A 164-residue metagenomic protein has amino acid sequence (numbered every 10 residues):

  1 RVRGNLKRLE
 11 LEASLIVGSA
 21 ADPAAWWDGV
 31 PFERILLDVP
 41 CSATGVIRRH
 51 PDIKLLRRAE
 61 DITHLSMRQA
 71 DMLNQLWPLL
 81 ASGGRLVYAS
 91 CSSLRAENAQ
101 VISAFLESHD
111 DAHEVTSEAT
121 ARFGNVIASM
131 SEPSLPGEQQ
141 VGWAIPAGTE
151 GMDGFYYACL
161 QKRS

Functional and structural regions predicted by a protein language model:
R1-S164: S-adenosylmethionine
